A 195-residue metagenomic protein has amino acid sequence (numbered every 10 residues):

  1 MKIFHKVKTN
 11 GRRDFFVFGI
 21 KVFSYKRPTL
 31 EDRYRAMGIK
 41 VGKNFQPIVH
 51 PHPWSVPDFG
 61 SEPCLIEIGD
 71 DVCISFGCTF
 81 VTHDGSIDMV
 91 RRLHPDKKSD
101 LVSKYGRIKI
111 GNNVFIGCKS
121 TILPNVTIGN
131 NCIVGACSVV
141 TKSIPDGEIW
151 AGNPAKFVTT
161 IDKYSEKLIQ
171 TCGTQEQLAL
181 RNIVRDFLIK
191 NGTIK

Functional and structural regions predicted by a protein language model:
M1-N113, S120-I122, D146, A155-K195: Domain-scale signature associated with acetyltransferase and cell-envelope carbohydrate enzymes
C118-I133, S138-K142: Beta-rich strand-turn-strand
